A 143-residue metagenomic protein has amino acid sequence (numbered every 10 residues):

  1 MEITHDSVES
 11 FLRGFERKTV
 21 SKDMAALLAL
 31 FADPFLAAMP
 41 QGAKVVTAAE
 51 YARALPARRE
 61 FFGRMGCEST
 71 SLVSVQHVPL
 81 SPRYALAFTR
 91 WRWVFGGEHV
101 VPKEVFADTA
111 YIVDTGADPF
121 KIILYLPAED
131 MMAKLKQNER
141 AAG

Functional and structural regions predicted by a protein language model:
M1-T4, L135-Q137: A detector for short, charged/polar N-terminal pre-domain segments
E2-D23, L30: Short, aromatic-enriched amphipathic alpha-helices that serve as compact interaction elements
H5, M24-H77, R83: A solvent-exposed, acidic/Ser-Thr-rich amphipathic alpha-helical stretch
F31, W91-W93, L126-A128: Short beta-strand segments enriched in hydrophobic/aromatic residues within well-folded beta-rich domains
T70-L72, F88, K103-T109: Short, surface-exposed coil-to-beta transition loops
P82-W93: A short hydrophobic beta-strand element
W93-E104: Short, cysteine-centered beta-strand-loop-beta hairpins and adjacent loop/turn segments enriched in charged/polar
E104-A141: Short beta-strand edge/turn micro-motifs at domain boundaries
